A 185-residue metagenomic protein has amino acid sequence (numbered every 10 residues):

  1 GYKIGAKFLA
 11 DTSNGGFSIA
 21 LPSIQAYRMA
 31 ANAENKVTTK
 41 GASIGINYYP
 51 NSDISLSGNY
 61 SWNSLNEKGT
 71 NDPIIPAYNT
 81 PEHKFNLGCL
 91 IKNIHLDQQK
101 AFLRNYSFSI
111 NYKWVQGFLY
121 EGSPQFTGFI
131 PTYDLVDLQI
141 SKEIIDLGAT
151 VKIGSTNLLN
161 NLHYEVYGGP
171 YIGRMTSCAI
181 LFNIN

Functional and structural regions predicted by a protein language model:
G1-G5, N14-G15, I19-L119: Gram-negative outer-membrane beta-barrel transporters
A10-D11: C-terminal structured domain segments across diverse proteins
S61, P76-N185: Conserved C-terminal beta-signal and adjacent last beta-strands/turns of outer-membrane beta-barrel proteins
